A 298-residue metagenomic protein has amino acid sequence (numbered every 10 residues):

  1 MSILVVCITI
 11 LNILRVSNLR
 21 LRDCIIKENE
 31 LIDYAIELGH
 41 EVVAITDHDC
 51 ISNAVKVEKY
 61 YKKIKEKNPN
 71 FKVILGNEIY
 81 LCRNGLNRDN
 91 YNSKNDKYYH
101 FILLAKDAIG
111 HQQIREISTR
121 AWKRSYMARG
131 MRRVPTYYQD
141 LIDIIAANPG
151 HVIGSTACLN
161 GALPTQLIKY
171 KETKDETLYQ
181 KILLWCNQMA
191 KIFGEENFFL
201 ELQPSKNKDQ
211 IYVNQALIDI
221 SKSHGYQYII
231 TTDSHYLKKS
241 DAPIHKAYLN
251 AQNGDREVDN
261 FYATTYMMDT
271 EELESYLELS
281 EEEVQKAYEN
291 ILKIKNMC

Functional and structural regions predicted by a protein language model:
M1-C298: Phosphodiester-processing cores and adjacent nucleic acid-binding clamps
